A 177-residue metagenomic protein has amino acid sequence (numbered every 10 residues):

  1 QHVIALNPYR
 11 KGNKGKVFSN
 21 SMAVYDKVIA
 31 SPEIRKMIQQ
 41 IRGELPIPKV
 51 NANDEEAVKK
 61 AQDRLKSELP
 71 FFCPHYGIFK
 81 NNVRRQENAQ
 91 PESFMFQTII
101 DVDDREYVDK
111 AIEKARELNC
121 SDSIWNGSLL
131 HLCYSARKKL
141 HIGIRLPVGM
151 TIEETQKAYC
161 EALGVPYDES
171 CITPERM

Functional and structural regions predicted by a protein language model:
Q1-F96: DNA replication initiation on ssDNA origins
A5-K11, S21-A23, F79-D109, L146-M177: DNA replication initiation modules
M37, A61-R64, K114, A158 (+1 more regions): Charge-rich, solvent-exposed alpha-helical interaction surfaces
G43, K49-N53, G127, K138 (+1 more regions): Short glycine-rich, low-complexity/disordered patches
I100, I124-T151, M177: Histidine-centered divalent-metal-coordination microenvironment in nucleic-acid enzymes
D104-N126: Short amphipathic alpha-helix segments
S123-H131, Q156-A158, P166: Glycine-rich loops and low-complexity Gly/Arg-rich segments that provide flexible linkers or classic glycine-based
